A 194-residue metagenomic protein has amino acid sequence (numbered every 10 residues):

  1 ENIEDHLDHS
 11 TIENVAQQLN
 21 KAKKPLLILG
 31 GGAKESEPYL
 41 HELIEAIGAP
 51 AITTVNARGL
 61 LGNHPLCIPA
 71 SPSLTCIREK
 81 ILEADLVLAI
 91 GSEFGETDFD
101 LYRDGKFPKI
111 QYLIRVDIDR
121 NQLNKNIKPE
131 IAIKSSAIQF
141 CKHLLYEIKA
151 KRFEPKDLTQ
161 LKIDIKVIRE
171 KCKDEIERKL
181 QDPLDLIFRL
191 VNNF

Functional and structural regions predicted by a protein language model:
E1, Q17, A22, I110-F194: Phosphate/pyrophosphate-binding active-site segments
N2-H6, N63-C76, N126-Q139: Short beta-strand elements at the ligand-binding edges of bilobed clamshell
N2-N14, A33, A70-P72, D182-L184: A general structural motif
I3-N14, N56-L61, L82-S92, Q122-I127: Short, surface-exposed, charge-dense and proline/glycine-enriched linear segments
S10-N14, Y39, C76, F140 (+1 more regions): Well-ordered alpha-helical segments embedded in enzymatic catalytic cores
T11-P25, L43, I81-A84, L190-F194: Glycine-rich phosphate/diphosphate-binding loops that line cofactor/substrate pockets in enzymes
L26-G30: Periplasmic-binding protein-like
G31-I114: Glycine-rich, anion-gripping cofactor-binding loops and their flanking helix/strand elements in enzyme active sites
